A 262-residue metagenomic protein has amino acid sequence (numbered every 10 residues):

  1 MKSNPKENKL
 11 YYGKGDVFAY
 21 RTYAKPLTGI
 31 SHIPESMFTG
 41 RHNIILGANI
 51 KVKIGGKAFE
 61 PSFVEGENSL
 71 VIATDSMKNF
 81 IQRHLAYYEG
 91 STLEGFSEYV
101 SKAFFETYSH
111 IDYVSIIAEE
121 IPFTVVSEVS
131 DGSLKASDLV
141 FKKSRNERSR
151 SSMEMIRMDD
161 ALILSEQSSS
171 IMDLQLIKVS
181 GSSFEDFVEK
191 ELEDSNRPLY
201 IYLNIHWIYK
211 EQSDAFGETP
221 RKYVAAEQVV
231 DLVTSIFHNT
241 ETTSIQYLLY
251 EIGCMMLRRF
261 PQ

Functional and structural regions predicted by a protein language model:
M1-Q262: N-terminal intrinsically disordered, cationic/polar leader segments that include organellar targeting peptides
